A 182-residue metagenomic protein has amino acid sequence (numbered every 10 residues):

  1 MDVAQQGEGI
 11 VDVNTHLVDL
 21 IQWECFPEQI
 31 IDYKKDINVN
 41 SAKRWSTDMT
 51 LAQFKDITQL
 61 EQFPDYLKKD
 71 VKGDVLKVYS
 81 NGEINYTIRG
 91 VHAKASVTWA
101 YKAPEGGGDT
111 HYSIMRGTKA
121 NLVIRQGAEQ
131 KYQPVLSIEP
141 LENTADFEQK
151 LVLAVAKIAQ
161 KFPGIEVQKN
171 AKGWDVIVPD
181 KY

Functional and structural regions predicted by a protein language model:
M1-G73: Predominantly a Rossmann-like dinucleotide-binding segment in NAD(P)-dependent oxidoreductases
G9-V13, L17-K34, Y79-Y86, G90-K94 (+1 more regions): C-terminal helical cap and adjacent loop that interface with cofactors, partners, or active-site loops
Q62-D65, K69, D74-G90: Extended, loop-rich substrate-binding clefts of extracytoplasmic carbohydrate-active enzymes
